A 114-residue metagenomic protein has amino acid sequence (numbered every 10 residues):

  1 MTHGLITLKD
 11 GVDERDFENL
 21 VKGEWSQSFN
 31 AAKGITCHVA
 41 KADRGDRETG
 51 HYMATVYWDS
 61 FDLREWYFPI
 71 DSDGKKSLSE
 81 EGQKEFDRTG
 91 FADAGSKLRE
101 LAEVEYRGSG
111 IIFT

Functional and structural regions predicted by a protein language model:
M1-T7, M53: Active-site-flanking beta-strand signature of metal-NTP-handling nucleotidyl enzymes and homologous cyclase-like
L8-G11, W58: Conserved aromatic
V12-V39: Short amphipathic alpha-helical segments
Q27-C37, R47-T49, Y57-I112: An amphipathic, aromatic/His-enriched active-site/gating alpha helix that lines ligand/cofactor pockets
D43-G45: Short, conserved secondary-structure transition motifs
